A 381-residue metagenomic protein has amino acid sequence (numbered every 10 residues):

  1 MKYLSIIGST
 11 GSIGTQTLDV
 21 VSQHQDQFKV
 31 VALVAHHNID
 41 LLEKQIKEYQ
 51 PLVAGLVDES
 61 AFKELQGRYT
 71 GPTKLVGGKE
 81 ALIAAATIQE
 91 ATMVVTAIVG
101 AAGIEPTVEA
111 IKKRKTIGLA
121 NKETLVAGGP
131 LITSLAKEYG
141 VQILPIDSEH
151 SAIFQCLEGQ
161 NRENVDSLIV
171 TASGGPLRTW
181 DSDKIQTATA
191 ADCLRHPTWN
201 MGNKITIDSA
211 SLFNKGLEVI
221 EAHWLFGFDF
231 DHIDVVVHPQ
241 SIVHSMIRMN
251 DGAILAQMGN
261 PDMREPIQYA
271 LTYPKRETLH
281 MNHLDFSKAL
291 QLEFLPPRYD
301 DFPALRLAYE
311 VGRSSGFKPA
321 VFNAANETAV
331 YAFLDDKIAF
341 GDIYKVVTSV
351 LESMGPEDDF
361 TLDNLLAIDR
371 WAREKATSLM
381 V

Functional and structural regions predicted by a protein language model:
M1-V381: Catalytic, metal-anchored helix/loop core of enzyme active sites in primary metabolism
